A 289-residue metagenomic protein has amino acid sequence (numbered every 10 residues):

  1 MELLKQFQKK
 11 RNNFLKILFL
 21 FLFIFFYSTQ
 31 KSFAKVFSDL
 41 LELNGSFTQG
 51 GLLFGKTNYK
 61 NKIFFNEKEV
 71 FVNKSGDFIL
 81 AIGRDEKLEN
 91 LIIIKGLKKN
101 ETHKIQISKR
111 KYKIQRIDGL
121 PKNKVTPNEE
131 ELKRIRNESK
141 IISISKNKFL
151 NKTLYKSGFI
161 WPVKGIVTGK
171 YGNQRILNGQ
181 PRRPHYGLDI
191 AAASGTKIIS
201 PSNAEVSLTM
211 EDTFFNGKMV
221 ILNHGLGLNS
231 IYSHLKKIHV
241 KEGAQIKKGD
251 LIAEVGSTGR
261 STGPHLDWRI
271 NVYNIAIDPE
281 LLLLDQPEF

Functional and structural regions predicted by a protein language model:
M1-N13: N-terminal secretory signal peptides that target proteins for export/translocation
L18-F26: Bacterial N-terminal signal peptides
F21, K31-S32: Cleavable N-terminal signal peptides
A34-K111: Cationic-aromatic interfacial patches
K104-N216: Surface-exposed, glycine-biased beta-strand/turn segments
K197-L208, V240-V255: Short, well-structured beta-strand-loop connectors
P201-H239, P264-R269: Zn2+-dependent peptidoglycan hydrolase active-site motif and core
K218-N223, L228, A244-E288: Conserved, short, structured surface segments that act as functional micro-motifs
